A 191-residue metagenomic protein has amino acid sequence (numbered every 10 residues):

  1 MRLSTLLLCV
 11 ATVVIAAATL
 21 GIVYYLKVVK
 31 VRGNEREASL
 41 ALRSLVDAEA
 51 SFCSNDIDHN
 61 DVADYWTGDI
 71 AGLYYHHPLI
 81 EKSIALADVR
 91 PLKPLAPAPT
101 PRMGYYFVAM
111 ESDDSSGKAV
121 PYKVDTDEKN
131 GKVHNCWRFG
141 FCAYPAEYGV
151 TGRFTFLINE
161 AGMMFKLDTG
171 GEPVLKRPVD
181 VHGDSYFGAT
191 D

Functional and structural regions predicted by a protein language model:
R2-F52: Amphipathic alpha-helical segments typified by the pilin-like N-terminal helix that continues immediately C-terminal
L40, D47-E160, D168-T169, T190: Extracellular/periplasmic head regions of type IV pilus-like filament subunits
T169-D191: Low-complexity, intrinsically disordered terminal/linker segments enriched in charged and Gly/Pro repeats
